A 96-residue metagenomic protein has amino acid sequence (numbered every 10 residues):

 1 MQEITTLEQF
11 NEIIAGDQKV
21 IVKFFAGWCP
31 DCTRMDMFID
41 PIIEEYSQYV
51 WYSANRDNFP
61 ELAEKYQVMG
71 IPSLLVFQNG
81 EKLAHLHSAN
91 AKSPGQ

Functional and structural regions predicted by a protein language model:
E3-T6, F24, D36, D40-E61: Thiol-based oxidoreductase modules, predominantly thioredoxin-like and allied folds used for disulfide exchange
E12-I13, L62: CheY-like receiver
I14-A15, E44: Residue-level signal for alpha-helix termini/capping positions
A15-G27: Short active-site neighborhood of thiol/selenol oxidoreductases, capturing the structured segment around
K19, M37, P41, P72-L75: Proline-centered helix-kink/hinge sites
W28-M35: Short, thiol/selenol-centered motifs that function as redox-active sites or metal-ligating centers
K65-M69: A short glycine-leucine-enriched loop at secondary-structure breakpoints that most characteristically corresponds
G70, L75-Q96: Non-catalytic, surface beta->alpha helical segment in thiol-disulfide oxidoreductase systems
